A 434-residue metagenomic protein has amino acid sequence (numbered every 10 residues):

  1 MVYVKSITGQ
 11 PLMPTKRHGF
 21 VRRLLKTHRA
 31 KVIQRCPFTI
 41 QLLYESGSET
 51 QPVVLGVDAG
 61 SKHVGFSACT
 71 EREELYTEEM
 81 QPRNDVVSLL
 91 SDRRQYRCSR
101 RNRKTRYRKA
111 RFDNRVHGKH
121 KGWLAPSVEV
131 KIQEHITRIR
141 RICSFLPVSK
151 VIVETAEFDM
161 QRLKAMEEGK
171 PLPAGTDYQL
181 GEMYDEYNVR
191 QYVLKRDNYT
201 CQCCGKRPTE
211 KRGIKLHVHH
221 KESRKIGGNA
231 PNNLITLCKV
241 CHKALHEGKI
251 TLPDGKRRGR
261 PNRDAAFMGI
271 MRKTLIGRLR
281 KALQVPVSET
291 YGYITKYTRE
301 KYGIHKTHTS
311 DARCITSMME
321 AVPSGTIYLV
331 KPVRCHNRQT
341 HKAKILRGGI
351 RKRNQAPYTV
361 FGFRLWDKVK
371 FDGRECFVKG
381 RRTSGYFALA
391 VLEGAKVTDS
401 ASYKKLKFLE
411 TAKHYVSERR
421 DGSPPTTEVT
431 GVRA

Functional and structural regions predicted by a protein language model:
L12-S48: Charged, flexible boundary elements
S46-S48, D185, V189-D197, G227-P231 (+1 more regions): Short, flexible, mixed-charge glycine/proline-rich loop motifs that serve as phosphate/nucleic-acid-contacting
S48, C69-Y184, P253-L365, E410-A434: Substrate-contacting helices/loops that form the catalytic groove of nucleic-acid and nucleotide-polymer processing
Q51-T70: Gly/Thr-rich phosphate-binding beta-strand-loop-beta motif of the actin/hexokinase/Hsp70
S144-P147, E186-L216, C238-C241, R364 (+1 more regions): Short cysteine-rich loop/turn motifs with clustered Cys
Q202-T236, E247-I250: Histidine-centered nuclease catalytic patch
K225-N233, A244-G269: Polybasic, low-complexity binding patches
D367-K368, R374-A388: Short beta-strand-centered aromatic/proline hotspots
